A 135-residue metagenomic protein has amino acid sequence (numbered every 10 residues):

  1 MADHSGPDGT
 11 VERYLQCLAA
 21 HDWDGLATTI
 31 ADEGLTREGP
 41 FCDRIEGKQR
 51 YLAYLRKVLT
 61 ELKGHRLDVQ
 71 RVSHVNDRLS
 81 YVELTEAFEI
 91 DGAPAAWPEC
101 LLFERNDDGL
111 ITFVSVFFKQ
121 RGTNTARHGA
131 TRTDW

Functional and structural regions predicted by a protein language model:
M1-T29, E33, R132-W135: Short, low-complexity N-terminal intrinsically disordered segments enriched in polar/charged residues
A2-G6, A53, K57-W135: A beta-strand edge to alpha-helix "cap/lid" segment located at domain peripheries
E12-L15, L52, R56: Solvent-exposed, non-membrane alpha-helical residues enriched in polar/charged side chains
W23-T29, F41-C42, R56-L59, R71-H74: Short hydrophobic/aromatic-rich motifs at helix boundaries and adjacent loops
G34-L35, G109: Residues at the loop-to-beta-strand transition
L35-I45: A short gly/proline-enriched turn/hairpin at secondary-structure junctions
D43-A53: Short beta-edge strand/loop motif at the mouth of beta-sheet-based domains
